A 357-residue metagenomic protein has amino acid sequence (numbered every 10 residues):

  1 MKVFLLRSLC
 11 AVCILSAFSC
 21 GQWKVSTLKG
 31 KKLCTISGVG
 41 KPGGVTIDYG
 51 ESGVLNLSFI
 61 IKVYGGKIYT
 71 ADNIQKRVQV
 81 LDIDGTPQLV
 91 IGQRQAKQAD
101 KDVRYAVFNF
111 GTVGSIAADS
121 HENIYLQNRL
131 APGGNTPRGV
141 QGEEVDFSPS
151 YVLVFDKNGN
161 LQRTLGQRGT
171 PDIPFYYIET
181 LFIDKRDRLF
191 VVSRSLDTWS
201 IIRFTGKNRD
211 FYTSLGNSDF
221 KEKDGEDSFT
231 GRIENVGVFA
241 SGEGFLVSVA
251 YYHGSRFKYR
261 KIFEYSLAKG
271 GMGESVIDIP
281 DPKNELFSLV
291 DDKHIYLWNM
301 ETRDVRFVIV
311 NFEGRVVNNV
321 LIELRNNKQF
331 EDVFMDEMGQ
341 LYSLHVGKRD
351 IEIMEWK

Functional and structural regions predicted by a protein language model:
M1-L9: Bacterial N-terminal signal peptides that target proteins for export
S8-A17: Bacterial N-terminal signal peptides
C20-K357: Eukaryotic scaffold repeat domains enriched in small/polar residues
